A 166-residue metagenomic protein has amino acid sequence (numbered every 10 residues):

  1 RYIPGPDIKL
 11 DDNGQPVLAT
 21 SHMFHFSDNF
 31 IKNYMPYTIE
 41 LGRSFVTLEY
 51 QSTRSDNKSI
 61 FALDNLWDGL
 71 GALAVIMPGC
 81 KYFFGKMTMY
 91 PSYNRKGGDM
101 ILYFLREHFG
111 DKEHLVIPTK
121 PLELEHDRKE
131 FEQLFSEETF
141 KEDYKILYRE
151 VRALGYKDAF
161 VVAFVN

Functional and structural regions predicted by a protein language model:
R1-I3: Conserved beta-strand in the GNAT
D7-N166: Acyl-donor binding region in acyl/amide transferases
